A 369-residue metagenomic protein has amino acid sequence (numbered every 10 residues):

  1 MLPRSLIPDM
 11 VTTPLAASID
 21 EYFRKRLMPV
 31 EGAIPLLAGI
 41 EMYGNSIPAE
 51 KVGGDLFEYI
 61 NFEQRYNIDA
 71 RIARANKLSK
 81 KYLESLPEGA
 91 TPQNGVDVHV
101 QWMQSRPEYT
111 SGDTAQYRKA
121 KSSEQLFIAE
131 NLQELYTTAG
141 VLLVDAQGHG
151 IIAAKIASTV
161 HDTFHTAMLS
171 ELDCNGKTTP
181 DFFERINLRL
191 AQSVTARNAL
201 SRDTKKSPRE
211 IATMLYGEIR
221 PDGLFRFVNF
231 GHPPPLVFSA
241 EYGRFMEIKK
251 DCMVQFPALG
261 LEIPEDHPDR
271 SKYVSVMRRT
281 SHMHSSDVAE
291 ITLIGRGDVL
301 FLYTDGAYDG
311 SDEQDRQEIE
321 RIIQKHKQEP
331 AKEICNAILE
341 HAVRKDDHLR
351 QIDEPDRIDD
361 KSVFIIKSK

Functional and structural regions predicted by a protein language model:
M1-A38, I47-L142, A146-I152, H161-K369: Conserved subregion of the PPM/PP2C metallophosphatase catalytic domain
E41-M42: Conserved N-terminal boundary motif of the eukaryotic protein kinase catalytic domain
